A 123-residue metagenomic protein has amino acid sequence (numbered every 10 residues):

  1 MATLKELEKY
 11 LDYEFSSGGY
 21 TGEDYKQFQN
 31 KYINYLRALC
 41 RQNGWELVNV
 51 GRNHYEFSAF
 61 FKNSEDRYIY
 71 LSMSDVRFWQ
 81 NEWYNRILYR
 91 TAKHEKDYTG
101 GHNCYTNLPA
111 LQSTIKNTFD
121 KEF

Functional and structural regions predicted by a protein language model:
M1, Q29-Y32, L36, Y70 (+1 more regions): Intrinsic low-complexity, intrinsically disordered segments enriched in polar/basic residues
A2, F119-F123: Short acidic DE-rich linear segments
A2-S64: Negatively charged, low-complexity tracts enriched in Asp/Glu with abundant Ser/Thr
L7-Y10, E14, L39-Q42, V50 (+5 more regions): Low-complexity, intrinsically disordered/propeptide-like segments
E56-S58, N63-S113, N117: Intrinsically disordered, low-complexity regulatory segments enriched in Ser/Thr/Pro and charged residues
